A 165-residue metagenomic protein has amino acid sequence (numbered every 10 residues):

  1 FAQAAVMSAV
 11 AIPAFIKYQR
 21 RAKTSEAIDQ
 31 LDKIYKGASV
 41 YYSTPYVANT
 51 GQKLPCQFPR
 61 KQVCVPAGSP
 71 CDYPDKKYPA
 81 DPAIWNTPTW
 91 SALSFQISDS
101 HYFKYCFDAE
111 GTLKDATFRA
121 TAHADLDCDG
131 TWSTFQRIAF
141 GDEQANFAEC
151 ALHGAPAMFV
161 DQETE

Functional and structural regions predicted by a protein language model:
F1-D32, G37-T44: Amphipathic alpha-helical segments typified by the pilin-like N-terminal helix that continues immediately C-terminal
I28, K33, A38-F95: Short, glycine/small-hydrophobic-rich surface segments
Q96-Y105: A short, amphipathic edge element
K104-L113: Short amphipathic beta-strand and strand-loop transition segments with alternating hydrophobic
D125-W132: Acidic, glycine-anchored loop motifs typical of Ca2+
S133-E165: Low-complexity, S/T/G/P-rich flexible repeat/linker segments used as non-globular hinges and stalks within
